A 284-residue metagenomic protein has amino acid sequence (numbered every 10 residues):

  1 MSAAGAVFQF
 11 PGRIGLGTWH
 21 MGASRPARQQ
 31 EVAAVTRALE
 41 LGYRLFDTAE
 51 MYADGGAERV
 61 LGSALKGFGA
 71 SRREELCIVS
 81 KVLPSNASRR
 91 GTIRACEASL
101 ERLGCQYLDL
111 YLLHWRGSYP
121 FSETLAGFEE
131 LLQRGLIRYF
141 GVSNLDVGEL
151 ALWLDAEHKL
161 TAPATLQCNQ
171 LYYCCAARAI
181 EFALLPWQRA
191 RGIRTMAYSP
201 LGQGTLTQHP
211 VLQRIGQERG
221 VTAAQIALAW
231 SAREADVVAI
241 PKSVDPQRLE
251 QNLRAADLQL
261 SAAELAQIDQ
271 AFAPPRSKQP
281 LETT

Functional and structural regions predicted by a protein language model:
M1-L76, T284: N-terminal binding-site loop/beta-alpha segment at the start of enzyme catalytic domains that lines or forms
G17-Q29, S80-R90, H114, Y119: Active-site mouth loops of central-metabolism enzymes
R25-L39, S88-L103, E123-T124, L150-L152: Short, acidic/polar
Y43, C105-L108, I137, D236: A structural motif
R73-N86, L110-H114, N144, Q170-Y173: A short, structured active-site edge motif that brings together acidic residues
T92-L113, E130-R134: CE4/NodB-like, metal-dependent polysaccharide N-deacetylase domain that modifies extracellular/periplasmic N-acetylated
R116-T284: Beta/alpha (TIM)-barrel catalytic core signal, keyed to glycine-rich beta->alpha loops juxtaposed to Asp/Glu that bind
